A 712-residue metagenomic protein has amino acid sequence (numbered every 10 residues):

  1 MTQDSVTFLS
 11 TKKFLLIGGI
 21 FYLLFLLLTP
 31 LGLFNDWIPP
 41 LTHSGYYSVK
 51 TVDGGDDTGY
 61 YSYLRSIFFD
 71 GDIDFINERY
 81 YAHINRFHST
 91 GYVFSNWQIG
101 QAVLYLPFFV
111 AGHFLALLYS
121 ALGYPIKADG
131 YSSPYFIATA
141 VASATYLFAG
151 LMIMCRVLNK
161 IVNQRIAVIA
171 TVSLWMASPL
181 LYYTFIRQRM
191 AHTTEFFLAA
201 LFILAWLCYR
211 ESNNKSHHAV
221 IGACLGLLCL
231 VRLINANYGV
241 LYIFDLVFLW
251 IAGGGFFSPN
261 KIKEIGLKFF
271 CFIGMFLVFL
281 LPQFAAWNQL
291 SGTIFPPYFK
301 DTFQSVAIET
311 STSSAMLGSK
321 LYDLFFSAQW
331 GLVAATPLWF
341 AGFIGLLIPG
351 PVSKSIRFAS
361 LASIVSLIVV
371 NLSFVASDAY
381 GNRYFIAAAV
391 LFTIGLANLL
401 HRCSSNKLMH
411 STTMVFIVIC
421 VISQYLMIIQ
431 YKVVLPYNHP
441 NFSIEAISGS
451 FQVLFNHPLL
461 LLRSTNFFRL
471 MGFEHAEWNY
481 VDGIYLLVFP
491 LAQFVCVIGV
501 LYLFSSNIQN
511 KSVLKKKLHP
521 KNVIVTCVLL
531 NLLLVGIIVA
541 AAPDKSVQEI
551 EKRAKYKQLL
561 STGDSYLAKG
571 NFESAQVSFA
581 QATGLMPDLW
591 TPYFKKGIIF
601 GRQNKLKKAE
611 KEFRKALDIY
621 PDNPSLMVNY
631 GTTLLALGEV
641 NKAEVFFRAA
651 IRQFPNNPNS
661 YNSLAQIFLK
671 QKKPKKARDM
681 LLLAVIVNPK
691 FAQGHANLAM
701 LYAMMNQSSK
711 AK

Functional and structural regions predicted by a protein language model:
M1-H43, V52, T139, A149 (+5 more regions): Start-transfer (signal-anchor) and selected internal transmembrane alpha helices of multi-pass inner/ER membrane
L64, T171-V172, H217-L233, G239-F244 (+2 more regions): Membrane-interface alpha helices of multi-pass inner-membrane proteins
L117-D129, A149-S178, F197, N213-I221: Transmembrane-helix signature of polytopic, membrane-embedded enzymes that assemble or transfer cell-envelope glycans
L151-I153, V333-L361, V365, F392-L399 (+2 more regions): Hydrophobic, aromatic-rich transmembrane alpha-helices and their immediate juxtamembrane boundary segments
F202-A219, A252-F256, E639: Membrane-interface transmembrane helices that cradle and orient dolichyl/undecaprenyl
Y238-L277, F343-V352, I394: Perimembrane helix-loop-helix junctions
L241, L267-G345, S363-N371, A389 (+1 more regions): Membrane-lumen/periplasm interface segments of specific transmembrane helices in polyprenyl phosphate-linked
